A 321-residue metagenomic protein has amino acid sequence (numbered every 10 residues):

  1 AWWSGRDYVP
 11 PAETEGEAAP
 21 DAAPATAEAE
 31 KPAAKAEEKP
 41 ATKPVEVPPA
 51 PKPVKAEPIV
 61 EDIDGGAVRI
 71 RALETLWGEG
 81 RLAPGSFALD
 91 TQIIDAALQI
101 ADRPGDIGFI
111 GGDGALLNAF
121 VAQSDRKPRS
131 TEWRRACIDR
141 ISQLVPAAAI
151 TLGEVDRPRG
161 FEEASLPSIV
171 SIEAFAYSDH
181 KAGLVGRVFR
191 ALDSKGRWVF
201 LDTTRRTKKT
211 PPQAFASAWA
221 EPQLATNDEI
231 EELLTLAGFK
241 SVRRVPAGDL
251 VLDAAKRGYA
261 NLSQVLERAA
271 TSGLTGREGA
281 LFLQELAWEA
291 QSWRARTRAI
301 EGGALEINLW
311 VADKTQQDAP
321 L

Functional and structural regions predicted by a protein language model:
A1-D62: N-terminal auxiliary segments of SAM/dcSAM-dependent transferases
A83-P104: Conserved alpha-helix/loop element of class I SAM-dependent methyltransferases that forms part of the SAM/SAH-binding
G105-R159: Class I SAM-dependent methyltransferase SAM/SAH-binding core
P158-I169: A short acidic, Gly/Pro-enriched loop at the edge of an enzyme's catalytic core that lines a small-molecule cofactor
P167-K181: A short SAM/SAH-binding and catalytic strip from SAM-dependent methyltransferases
A182-R197: A short glycine-rich, Lys/Arg-flanked "PGG" loop and its adjoining helix->strand segment in the class I
F200-Q223: Short, glycine-/aromatic-enriched active-site segment of Class I SAM-dependent methyltransferases
V245-L321: Conserved Class I S-adenosyl-L-methionine
